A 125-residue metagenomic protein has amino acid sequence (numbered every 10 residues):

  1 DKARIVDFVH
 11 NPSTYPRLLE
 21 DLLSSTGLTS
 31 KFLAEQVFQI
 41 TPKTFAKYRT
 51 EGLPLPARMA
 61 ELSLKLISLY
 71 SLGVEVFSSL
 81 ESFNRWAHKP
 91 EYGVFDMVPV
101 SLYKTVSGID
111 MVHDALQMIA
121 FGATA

Functional and structural regions predicted by a protein language model:
D1-A125: Non-transmembrane "mature" sequence context
